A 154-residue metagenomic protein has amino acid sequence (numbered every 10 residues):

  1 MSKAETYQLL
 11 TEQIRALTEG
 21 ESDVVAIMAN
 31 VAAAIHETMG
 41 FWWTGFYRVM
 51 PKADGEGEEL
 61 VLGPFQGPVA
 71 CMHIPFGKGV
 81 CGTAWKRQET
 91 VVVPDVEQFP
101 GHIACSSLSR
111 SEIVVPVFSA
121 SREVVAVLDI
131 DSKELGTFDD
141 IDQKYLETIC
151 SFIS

Functional and structural regions predicted by a protein language model:
M1-V69, T148-I153: Intrinsically disordered, low-complexity terminal regulatory regions
W43, V114, V127: Short hydrophobic/aromatic beta-strand element in the GNAT-like acyltransferase core that lines or flanks the acyl-donor
V49-S107: Regulatory sensory and allosteric helical modules in signal-transduction proteins and certain transcription factors
G77, V127, Q143: ATP/adenylate-binding site constellation spanning eukaryotic-like Ser/Thr protein kinases, ABC-transporter
S111-S119: A short, aliphatic-rich beta-strand micro-motif
F118-S132: Sensory-domain boundary capping and coupling elements
D131-I149: Regulatory loop-to-helix N-cap segments in sensory/regulatory domains that couple ligand/signal detection
